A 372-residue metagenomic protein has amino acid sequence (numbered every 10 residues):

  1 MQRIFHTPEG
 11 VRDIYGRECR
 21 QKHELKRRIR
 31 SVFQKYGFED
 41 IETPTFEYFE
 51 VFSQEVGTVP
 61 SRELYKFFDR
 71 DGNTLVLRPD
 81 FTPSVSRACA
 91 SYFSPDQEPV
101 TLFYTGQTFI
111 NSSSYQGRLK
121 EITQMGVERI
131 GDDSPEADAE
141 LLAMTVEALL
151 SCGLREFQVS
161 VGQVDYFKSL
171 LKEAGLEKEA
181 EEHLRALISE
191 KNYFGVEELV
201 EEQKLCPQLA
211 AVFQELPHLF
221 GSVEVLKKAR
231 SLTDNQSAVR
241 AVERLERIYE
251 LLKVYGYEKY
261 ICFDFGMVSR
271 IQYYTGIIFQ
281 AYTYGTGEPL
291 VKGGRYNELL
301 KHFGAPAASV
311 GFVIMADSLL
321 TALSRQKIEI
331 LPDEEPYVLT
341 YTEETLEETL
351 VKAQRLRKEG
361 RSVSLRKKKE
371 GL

Functional and structural regions predicted by a protein language model:
M1-F5, L171, L176-E179, H183: Charged, compositionally biased N-terminal leader segments and the immediate start of the first structured element
M1-P83, S91, A139, S160: TRNA-binding/sensing appendages of the translation machinery
Q21-V32, Y48, T82-S94, L102-L154 (+1 more regions): Positively charged, Gly/Ser-enriched RNA/tRNA-binding surfaces
T45-S61, G162-K172, M267-T275: Beta-rich nucleic-acid/ligand-interaction surfaces
E63-D69, L176-E198, L205, Y257 (+1 more regions): Acidic, His- and aromatic-enriched active-site or binding-groove loops in soluble protein domains that engage sugars
M144-S151, D165-G175: Hydrophobic mid-domain F-helix/FG-region of cytochrome P450s
E156-Y166, L184, C262-G266: Short, surface-exposed recognition loops or helix-turn segments adjacent to catalytic cores
